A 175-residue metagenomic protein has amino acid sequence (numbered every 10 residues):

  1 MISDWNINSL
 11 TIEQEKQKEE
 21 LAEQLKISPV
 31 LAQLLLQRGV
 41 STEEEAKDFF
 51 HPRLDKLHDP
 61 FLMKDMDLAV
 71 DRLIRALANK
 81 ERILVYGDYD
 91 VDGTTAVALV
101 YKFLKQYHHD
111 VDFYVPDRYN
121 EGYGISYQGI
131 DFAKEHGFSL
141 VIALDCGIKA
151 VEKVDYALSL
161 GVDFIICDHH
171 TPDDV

Functional and structural regions predicted by a protein language model:
M1-V175: Replace "Mg2+/Mn2+-dependent" with "divalent metal-dependent
